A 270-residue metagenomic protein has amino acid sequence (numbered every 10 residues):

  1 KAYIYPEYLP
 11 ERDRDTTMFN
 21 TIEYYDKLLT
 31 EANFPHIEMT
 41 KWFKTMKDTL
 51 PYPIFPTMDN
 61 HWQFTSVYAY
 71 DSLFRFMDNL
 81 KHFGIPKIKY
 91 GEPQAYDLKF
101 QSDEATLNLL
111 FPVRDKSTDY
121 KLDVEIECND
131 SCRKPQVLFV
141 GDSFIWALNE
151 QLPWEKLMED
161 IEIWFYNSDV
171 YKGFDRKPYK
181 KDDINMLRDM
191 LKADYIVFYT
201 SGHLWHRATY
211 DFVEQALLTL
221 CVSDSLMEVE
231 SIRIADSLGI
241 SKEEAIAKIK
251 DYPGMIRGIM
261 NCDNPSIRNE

Functional and structural regions predicted by a protein language model:
K1-E270: Extracellular glycan-modifying ectodomains
